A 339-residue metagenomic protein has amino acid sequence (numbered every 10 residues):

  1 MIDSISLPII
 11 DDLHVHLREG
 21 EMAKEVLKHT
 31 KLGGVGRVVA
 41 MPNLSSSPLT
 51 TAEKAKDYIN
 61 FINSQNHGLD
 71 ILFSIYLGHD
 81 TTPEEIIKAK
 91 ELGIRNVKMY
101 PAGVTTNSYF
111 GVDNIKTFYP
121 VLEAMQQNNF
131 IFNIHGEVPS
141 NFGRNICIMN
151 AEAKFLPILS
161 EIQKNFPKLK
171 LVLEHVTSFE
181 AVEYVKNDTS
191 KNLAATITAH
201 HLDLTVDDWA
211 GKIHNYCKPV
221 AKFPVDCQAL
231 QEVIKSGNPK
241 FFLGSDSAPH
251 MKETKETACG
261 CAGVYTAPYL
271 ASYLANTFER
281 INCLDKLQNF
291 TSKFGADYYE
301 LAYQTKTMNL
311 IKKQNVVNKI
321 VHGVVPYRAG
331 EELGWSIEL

Functional and structural regions predicted by a protein language model:
M1-I2, T81-M99, S108-L243: Histidine/acidic residue-rich metal-binding segments in metalloenzymes
M1-K28: Replace "His-x-His-based motif
D12-L13, E25-T50, N66-G78, I94-N107 (+3 more regions): Divalent metal-dependent hydrolysis catalytic cores, especially in the metallo-beta-lactamase
G20-H29, D80-A89: Short, acidic/polar
I71, I146-N165, Y184-I197, M251-P268 (+1 more regions): Short, electropositive alpha-helical surface patch
K164, K235-A302: His/Asp/Glu-enriched, well-ordered alpha-helical/loop segment that forms or immediately abuts the divalent-metal
I197-C261, M308-L339: Active-site neighborhoods of metal-dependent hydrolases
A271-L339: Mid-to-C-terminal alpha-helical segments outside catalytic/metal-binding sites
